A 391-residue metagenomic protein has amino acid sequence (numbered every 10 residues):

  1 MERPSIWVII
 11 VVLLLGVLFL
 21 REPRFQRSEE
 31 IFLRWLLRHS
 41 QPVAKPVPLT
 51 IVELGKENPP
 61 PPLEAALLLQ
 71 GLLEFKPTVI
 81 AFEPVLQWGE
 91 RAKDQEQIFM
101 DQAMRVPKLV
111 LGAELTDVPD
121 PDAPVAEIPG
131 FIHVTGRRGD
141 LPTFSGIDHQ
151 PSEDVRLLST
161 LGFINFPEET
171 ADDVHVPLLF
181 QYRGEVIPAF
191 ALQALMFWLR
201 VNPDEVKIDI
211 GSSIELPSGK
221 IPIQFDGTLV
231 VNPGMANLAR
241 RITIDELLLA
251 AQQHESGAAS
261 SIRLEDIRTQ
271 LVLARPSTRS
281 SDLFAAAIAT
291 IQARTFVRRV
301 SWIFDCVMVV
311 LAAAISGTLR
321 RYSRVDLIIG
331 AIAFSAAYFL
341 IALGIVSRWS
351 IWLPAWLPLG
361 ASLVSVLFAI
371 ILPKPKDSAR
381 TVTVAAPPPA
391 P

Functional and structural regions predicted by a protein language model:
E2-G219, D266-D326, G330, F334-A337: Non-transmembrane functional regions of envelope-associated proteins
E22-F25, T295, Y322, S347-R348 (+2 more regions): Membrane-interface elements of multi-pass transporters and channels
P142, S159, F166-E169, G227 (+3 more regions): Intrinsically disordered/low-complexity terminal segments and short unstructured peptides
G184-P188, G234-E246, M308, G317-Y322 (+1 more regions): Short, exposed beta-strand "edge-strand" segments with a Pro/Gly-rich flavor and a Y/T-containing core
P203, K207-S260: Substrate-access "cap/lid" subdomains that shape and gate the entrance to catalytic or ligand-binding pockets
I244-D282: Extracytoplasmic
A333-S378: Membrane-embedded alpha-helical segments, specifically the hydrophobic cores of selected transmembrane helices
P375-P391: Membrane-proximal helical linkers
